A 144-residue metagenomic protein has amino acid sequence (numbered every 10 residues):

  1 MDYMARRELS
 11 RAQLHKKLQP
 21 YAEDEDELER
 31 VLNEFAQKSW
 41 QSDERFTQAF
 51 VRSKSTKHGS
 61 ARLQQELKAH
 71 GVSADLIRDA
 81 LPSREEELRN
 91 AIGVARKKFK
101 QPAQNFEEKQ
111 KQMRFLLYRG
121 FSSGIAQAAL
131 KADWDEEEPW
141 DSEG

Functional and structural regions predicted by a protein language model:
M1-G144: An alpha-helical, amphipathic repeat domain used for nucleic-acid recognition, typified by the mTERF helical solenoid
